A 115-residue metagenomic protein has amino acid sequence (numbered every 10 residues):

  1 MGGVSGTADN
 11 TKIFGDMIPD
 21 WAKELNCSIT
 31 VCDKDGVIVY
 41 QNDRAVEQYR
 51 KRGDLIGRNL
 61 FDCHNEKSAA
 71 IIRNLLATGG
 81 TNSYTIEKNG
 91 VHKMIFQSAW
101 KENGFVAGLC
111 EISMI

Functional and structural regions predicted by a protein language model:
M1-K12, V106-C110, M114-I115: Short, low-complexity N-terminal regulatory "tails/caps" that precede and couple sensory modules
M1-S5, F14, T78-G79, N89: Feature targets compositionally biased, intrinsically disordered low-complexity regions with long contiguous runs
G6-V37, Q41: Sensory modules in modular signal-transduction proteins
R44-I115: Sensory/regulatory domains in signal-transduction proteins
